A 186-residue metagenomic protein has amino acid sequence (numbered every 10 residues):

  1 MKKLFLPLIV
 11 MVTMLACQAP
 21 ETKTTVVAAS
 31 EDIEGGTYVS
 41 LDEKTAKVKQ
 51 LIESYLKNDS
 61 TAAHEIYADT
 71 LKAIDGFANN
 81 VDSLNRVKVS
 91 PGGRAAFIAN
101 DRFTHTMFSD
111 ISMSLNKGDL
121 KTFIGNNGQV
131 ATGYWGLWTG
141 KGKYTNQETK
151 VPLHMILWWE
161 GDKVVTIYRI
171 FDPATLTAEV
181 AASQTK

Functional and structural regions predicted by a protein language model:
M1-L4, Q18: Positively charged n-region of N-terminal signal peptides that target proteins for export
T13-A16: C-terminal motif of bacterial Sec signal peptides marking the signal peptidase cleavage site
Q18-T61, E65: Short, low-complexity N-terminal intrinsically disordered segments enriched in polar/charged residues
E65, D69-V130: A solvent-exposed, acidic/Ser-Thr-rich amphipathic alpha-helical stretch
G118-D119, W135-K141: Generic short beta-strand segments
N127-Q129, L157-V165: Short, solvent-exposed coil/turn segments at beta-strand boundaries
E148-H154: Short, surface-exposed coil-to-beta transition loops
V165-K186: Low-complexity, intrinsically disordered terminal/linker segments enriched in charged and Gly/Pro repeats
